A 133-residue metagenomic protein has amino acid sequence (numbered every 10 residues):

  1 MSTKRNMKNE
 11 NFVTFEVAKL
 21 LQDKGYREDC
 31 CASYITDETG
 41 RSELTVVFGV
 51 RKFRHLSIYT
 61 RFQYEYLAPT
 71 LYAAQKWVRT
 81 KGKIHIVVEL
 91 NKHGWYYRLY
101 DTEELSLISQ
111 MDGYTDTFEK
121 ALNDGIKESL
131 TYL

Functional and structural regions predicted by a protein language model:
M1-N6, I58-F62: Charged, low-complexity surface segments at secondary-structure and domain boundaries
T3-E43: Extreme N-terminal leader/activation tails
R5-E10, T36, L90, Y100 (+2 more regions): Intrinsic-disorder/low-complexity regions
K19, R27, R41-D116: N-terminal segment of the canonical double-stranded RNA-binding domain
K24, T80-I84, E128, Y132: Surface-exposed polar/charged interaction patches
S33, R41, L105, K120 (+1 more regions): A generic signature of intrinsically disordered, low-complexity regions enriched in glycine/proline and charged/polar
M111-L133: Ampiphathic alpha-helical segments that act as solvent-exposed interaction surfaces
